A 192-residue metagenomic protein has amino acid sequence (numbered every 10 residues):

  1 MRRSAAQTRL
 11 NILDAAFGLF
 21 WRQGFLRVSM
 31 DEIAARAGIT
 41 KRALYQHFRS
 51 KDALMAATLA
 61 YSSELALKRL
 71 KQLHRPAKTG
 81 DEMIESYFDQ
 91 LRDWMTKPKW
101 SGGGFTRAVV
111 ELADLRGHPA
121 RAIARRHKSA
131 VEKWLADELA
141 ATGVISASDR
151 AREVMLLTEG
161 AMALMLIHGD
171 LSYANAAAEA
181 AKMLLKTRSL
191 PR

Functional and structural regions predicted by a protein language model:
M1-Q7, S189-R192: N-terminal intrinsically disordered/low-complexity leader segments
N11, A15, L19-A53, A57: Helix-turn-helix
A57, K71-S101, A151-V154: Hydrophobic alpha-helical connector segments
A60-A66: Short, basic, alpha-helical segments at the C-terminal edge of helix-turn-helix-like DNA-binding modules
Q72, S101, P119-A130, W134-D137: Short, solvent-exposed amphipathic helices
M83, K97-P119: Amphipathic alpha-helical segments used for helix-helix packing
G117-R126, A140-R192: Hydrophobic/aromatic-rich alpha-helical bundle segments in the mid-to-C-terminal region
